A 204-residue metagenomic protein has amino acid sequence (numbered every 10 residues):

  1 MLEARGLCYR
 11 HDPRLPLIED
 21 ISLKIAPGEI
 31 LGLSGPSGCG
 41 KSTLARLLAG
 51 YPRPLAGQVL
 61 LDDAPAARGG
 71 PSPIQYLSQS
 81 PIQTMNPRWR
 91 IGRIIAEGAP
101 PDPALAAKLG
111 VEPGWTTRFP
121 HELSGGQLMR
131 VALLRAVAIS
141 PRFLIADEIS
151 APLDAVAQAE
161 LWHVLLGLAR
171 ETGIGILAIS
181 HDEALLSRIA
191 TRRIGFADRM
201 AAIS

Functional and structural regions predicted by a protein language model:
M1-A4, C8-D20, P27: A short, flexible loop at the N-terminus of ABC-type nucleotide-binding domains that lies
S34-P36: The feature captures the beta-strand-to-loop junction immediately N-terminal to the Walker
A49: Helix-to-loop junction immediately C-terminal to a conserved catalytic motif
A56-S72, P101: Conserved ABC transporter NBD signature motif
S80, P87-D102: Q-loop/switch helix immediately C-terminal to the Walker
F119-L123, Q127: Conserved ABC ATPase signature
L133, I145: Hydrophobic anchor residue at the start of the ABC signature
